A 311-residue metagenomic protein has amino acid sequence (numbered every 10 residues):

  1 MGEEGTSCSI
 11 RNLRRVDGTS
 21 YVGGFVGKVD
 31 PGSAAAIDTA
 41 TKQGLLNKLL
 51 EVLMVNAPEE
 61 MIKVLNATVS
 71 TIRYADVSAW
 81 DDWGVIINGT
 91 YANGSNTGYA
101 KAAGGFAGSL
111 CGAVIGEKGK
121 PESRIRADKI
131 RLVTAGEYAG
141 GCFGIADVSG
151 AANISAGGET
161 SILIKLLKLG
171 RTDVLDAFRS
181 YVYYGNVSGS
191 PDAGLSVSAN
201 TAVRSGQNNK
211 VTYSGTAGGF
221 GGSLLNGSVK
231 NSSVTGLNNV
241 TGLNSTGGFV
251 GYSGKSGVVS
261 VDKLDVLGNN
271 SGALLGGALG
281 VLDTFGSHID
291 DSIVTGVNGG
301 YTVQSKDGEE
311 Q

Functional and structural regions predicted by a protein language model:
M1-Q311: Surface-exposed loop/turn motifs in large extracellular/passenger domains
